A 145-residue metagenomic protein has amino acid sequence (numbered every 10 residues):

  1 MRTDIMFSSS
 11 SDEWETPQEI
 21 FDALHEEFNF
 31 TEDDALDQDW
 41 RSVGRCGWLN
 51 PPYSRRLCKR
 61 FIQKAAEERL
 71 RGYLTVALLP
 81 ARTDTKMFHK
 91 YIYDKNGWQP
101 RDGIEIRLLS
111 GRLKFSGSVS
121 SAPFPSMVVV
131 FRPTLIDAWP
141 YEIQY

Functional and structural regions predicted by a protein language model:
M1-Y145: Class I S-adenosyl-L-methionine-dependent methyltransferase catalytic core
